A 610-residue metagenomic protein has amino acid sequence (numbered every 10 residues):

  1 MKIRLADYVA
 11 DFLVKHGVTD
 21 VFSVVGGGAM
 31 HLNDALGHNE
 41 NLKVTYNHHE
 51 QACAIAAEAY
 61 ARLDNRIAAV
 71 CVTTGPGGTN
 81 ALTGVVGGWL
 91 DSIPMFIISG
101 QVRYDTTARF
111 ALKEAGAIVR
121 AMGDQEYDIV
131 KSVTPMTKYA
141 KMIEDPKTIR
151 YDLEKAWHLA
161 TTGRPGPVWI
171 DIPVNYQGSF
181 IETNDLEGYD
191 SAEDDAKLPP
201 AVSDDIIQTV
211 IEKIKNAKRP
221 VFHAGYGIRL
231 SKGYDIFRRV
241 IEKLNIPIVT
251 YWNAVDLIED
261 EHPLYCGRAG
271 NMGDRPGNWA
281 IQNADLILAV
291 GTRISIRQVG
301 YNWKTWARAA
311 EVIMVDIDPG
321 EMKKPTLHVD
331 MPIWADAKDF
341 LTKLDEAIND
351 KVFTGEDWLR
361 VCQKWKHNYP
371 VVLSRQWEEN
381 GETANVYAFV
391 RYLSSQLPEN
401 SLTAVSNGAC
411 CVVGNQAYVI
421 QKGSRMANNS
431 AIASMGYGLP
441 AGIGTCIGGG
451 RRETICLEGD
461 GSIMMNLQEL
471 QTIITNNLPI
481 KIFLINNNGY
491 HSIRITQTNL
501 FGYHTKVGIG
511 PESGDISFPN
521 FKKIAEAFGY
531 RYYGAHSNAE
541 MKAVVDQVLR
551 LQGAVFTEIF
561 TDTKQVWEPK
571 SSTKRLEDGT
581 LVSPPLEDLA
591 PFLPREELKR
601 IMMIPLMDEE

Functional and structural regions predicted by a protein language model:
M1, E144-K147, E212, A309-N407 (+3 more regions): Phosphate/pyrophosphate-binding active-site segments
M1-K351, Q396, P479-I482, G502-Y503 (+1 more regions): N-terminal alpha/beta PP-like core and its mobile active-site loop of ThDP/TPP-dependent enzymes
A6-V9, V14-T19, G27, L32-N39 (+1 more regions): Active-site diphosphate/adenylate-binding microenvironment
V24-G26, T45-I55, V70-G77, E144-D145 (+5 more regions): Active-site nucleophile and cofactor-binding loops and adjacent substrate-binding regions of central metabolic enzymes
L42-K43, I93, I246, A310 (+6 more regions): A structural micro-motif
A108-D124, N271, M322-P325, P332-W334 (+3 more regions): Thiamine diphosphate
F222, I248, L393, T403-V405 (+2 more regions): Conserved hydrophobic/aromatic pocket- or pore-lining residues that grip, position, or stack substrates in active sites
G225-L230, E378-E379, G459: Conserved short loop/turn motifs at secondary-structure junctions
